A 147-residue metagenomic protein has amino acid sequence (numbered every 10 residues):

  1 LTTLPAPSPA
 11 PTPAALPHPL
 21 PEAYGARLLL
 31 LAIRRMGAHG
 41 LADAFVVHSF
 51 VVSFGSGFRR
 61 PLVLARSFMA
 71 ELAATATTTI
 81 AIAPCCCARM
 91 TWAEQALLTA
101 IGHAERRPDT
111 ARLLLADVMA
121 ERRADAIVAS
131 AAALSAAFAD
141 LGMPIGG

Functional and structural regions predicted by a protein language model:
L1-G147: Polar/charged low-complexity regulatory segments
